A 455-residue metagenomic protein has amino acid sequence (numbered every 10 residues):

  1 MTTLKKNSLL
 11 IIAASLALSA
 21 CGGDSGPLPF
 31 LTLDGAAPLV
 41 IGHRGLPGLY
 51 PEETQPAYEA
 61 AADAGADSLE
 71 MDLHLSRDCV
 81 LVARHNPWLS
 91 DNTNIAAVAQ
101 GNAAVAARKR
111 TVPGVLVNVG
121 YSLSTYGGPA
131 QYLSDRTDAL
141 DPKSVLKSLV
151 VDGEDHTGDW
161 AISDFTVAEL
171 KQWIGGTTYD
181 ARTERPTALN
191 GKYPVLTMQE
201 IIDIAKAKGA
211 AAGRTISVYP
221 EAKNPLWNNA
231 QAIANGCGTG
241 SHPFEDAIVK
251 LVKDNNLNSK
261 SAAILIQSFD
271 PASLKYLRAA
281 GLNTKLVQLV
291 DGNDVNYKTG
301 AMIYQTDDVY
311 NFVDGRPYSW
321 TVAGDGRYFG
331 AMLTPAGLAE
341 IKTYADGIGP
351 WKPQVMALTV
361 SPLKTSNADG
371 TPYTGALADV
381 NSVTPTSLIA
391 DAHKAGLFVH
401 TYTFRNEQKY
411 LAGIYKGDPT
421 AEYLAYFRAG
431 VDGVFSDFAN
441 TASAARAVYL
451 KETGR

Functional and structural regions predicted by a protein language model:
M1-G26: Gram-negative bacterial Sec-dependent N-terminal signal peptides
C21-R455: Phosphate-group recognition and catalysis centered on beta-loop-alpha active-site segments
